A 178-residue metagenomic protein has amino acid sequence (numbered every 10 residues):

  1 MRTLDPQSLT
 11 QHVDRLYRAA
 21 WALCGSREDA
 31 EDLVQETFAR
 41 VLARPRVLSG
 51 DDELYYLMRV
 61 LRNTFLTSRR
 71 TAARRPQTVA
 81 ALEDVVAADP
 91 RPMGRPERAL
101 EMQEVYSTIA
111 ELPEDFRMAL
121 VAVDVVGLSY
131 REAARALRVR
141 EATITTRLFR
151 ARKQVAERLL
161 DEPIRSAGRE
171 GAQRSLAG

Functional and structural regions predicted by a protein language model:
M1-R18, E28-E31, L42, V47: A short, charge-rich alpha-helical start-of-domain segment used by transcription regulators
S8, H12, L16, T37 (+2 more regions): Residue-level preference for hydrophobic side chains embedded in well-ordered alpha helices
D32-A39, A43, D51-N63: Structural recognition of an alpha-helix C-terminal capping motif at a helix-to-coil junction
D52, R59-A80, P90, R98 (+2 more regions): Arg/Lys-rich amphipathic alpha helix in sigma70-family domain 2
T67, R75-M102, S129, R169-A177: Internal acidic/polar
E104-P113: Short amphipathic alpha-helical boundary/capping segments
A119-V123: A short pre-motif secondary-structure segment
R131, L137-D161: DNA-recognition helix of helix-turn-helix
